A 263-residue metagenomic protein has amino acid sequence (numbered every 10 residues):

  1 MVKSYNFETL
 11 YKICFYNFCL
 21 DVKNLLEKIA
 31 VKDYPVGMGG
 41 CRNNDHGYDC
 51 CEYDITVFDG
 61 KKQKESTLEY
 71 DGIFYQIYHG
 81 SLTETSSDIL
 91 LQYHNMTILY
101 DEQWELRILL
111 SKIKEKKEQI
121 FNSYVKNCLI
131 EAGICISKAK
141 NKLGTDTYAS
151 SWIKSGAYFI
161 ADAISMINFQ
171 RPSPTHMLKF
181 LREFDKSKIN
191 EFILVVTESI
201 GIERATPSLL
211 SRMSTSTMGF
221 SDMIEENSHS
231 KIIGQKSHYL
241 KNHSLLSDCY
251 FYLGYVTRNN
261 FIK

Functional and structural regions predicted by a protein language model:
V2-Y100: Metal-dependent nucleotidyltransferase catalytic core
K3-F7, G37, E84-S87, L106 (+7 more regions): Generic alpha-helix detector with strongest preference for long hydrophobic helices that associate with membranes
K3-N6, I13-F15, K32-Y34, E105 (+5 more regions): Residue-level signal for well-ordered alpha-helical segments
K3-S4, E8-F15, L99-L106, E118 (+3 more regions): Intrinsic-disorder-associated interaction segments
E8, E27, E52, E65 (+10 more regions): Glutamate identity and glutamate-enriched acidic tracts
Y75-A139, G144: Internal, well-ordered alpha/beta segment that forms a basic, Gly-enriched binding/recognition surface
S123-K263: Conserved nucleotidyltransferase catalytic core and NTase-mimicking acidic/glycine-rich helix/loop elements in nucleic
